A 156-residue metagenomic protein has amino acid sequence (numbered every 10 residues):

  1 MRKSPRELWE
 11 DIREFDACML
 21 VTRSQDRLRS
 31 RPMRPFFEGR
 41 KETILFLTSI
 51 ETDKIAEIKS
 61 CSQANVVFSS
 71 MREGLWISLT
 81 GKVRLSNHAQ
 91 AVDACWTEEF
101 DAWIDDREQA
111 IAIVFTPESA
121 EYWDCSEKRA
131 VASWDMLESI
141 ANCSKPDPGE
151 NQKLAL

Functional and structural regions predicted by a protein language model:
M1-M19, Q25, I140, G149-K153: Extreme N-terminal tail/first-helix region
P5, F46-L47, L137: Conserved short hydrophobic patches within well-ordered secondary structure
E10, F36, W103-D105: Short secondary-structure boundary/capping segments
I12-D16, C61-S62, T116-P117, D147-P148: A short, compositionally biased
D16-I50, A56-I58, A64-S70, W76-L79: Short beta-strand segments
D53-A102, R107-S119: Short, structured beta-strand-loop surface elements
E108-L156: C-terminal edge-of-domain segments
